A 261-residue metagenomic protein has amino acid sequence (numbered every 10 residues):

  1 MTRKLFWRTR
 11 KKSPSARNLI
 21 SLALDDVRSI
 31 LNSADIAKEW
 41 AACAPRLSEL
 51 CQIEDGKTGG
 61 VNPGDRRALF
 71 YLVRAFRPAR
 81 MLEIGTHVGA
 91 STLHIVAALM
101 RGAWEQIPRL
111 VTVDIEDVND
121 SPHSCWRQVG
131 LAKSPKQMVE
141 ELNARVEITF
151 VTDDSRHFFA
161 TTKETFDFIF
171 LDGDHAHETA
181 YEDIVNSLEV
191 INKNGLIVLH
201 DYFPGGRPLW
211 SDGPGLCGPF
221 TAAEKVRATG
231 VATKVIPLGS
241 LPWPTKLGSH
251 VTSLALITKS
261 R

Functional and structural regions predicted by a protein language model:
M1-R46, S260: Membrane-proximal basic amphipathic "stem/tether" segments
I30, R46, L50, M138 (+1 more regions): Residues that form generic nucleotide/phosphate-binding pockets
A34-P63, Y71-A75: Class I SAM-dependent transferase core
D55-G56, G60, R66-R261: S-adenosylmethionine/decaboxylated-SAM
